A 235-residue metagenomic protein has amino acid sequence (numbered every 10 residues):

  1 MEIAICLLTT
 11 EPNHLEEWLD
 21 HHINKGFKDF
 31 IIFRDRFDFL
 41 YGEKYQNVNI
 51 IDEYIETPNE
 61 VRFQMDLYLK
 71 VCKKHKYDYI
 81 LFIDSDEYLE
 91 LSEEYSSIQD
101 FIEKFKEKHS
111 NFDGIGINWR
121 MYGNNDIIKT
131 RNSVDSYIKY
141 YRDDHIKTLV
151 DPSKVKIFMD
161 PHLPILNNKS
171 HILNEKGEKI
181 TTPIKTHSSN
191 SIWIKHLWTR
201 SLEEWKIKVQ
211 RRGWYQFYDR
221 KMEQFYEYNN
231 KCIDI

Functional and structural regions predicted by a protein language model:
M1-I23: N-proximal low-complexity "stem/linker" segments adjacent to membrane-targeting elements
A4-C6, F30-I31, N49: A structural signal for isolated positions on well-ordered beta-strands in alpha/beta enzyme cores
D38-I83, E90-E93: Active-site-proximal specificity loops/subdomain of glycosyltransferases
V61-L69, L91-I235: Catalytic-site signature of metal-activated, phosphate-bearing donor transferases, centered on the GT-A/GT-A-like
